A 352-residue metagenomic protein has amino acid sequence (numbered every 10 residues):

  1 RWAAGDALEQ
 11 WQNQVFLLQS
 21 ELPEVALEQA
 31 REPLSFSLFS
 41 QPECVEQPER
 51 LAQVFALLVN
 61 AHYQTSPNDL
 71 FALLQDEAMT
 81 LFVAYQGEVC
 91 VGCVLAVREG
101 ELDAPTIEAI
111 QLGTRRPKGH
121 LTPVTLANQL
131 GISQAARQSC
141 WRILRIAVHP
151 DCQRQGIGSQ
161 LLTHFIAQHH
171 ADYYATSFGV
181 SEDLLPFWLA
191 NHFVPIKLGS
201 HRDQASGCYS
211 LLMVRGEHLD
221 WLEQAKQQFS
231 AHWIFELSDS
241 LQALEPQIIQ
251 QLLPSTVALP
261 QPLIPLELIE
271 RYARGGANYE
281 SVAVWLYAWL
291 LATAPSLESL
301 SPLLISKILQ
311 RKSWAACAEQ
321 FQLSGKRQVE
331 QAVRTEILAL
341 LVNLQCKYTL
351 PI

Functional and structural regions predicted by a protein language model:
R1-Y63, E101-S139, A167-I352: Terminal substrate-recognition subdomain of acyl/acetyltransferases
Q29-R31, F71-T80, G179: A glycine-rich phosphate-binding loop feature that marks nucleotide/adenosyl-phosphate handling sites
A61-L73: Short, basic/aromatic recognition patches
L70-Q75, M213-E217: Short secondary-structure subsegments characteristic of cysteine-rich extracellular domains
A78-R98: Conserved beta-hairpin
M79, Q138, I143: Short coil/loop residues immediately preceding or within conserved phosphate-binding loops of NTP-utilizing enzyme
V83, C93-L95, R142-A147, A175-S177 (+1 more regions): Structured core elements
R145-A167: Conserved acetyl-CoA-binding loop-helix of GNAT-fold acetyltransferases
